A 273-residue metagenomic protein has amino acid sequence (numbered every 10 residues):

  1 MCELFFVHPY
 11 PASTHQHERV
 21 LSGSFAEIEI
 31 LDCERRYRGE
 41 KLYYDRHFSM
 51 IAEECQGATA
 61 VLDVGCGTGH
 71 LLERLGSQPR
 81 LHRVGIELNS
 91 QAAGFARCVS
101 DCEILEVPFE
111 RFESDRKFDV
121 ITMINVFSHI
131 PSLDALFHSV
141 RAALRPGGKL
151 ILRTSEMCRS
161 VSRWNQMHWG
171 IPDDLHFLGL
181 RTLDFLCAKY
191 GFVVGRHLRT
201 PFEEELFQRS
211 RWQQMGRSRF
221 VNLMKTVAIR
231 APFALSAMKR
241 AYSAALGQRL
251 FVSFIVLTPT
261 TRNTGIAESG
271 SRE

Functional and structural regions predicted by a protein language model:
M1-R116, V120-I124, D134-F137, R199-T200 (+2 more regions): Conserved N-terminal segment of class I S-adenosyl-L-methionine
G23-D32, R163-I171, S210-R217: Short glycine/proline- and charge-enriched loop/turn segments that cap or connect secondary-structure elements
R83, L150-L152: Hydrophobic/aromatic residues located in beta-strands of well-ordered beta-sheets within soluble catalytic
N125-H129: A short His-aromatic
D134-K149: A short glycine-rich, Lys/Arg-flanked "PGG" loop and its adjoining helix->strand segment in the class I
L152-F177, R181-L186: Short, glycine-/aromatic-enriched active-site segment of Class I SAM-dependent methyltransferases
L183-R199: A SAM-dependent methyltransferase catalytic signature shared across enzymes that methylate proteins
L198-E273: A C-terminal cap/extension of S-adenosyl-L-methionine-dependent methyltransferases that defines the acceptor-substrate
